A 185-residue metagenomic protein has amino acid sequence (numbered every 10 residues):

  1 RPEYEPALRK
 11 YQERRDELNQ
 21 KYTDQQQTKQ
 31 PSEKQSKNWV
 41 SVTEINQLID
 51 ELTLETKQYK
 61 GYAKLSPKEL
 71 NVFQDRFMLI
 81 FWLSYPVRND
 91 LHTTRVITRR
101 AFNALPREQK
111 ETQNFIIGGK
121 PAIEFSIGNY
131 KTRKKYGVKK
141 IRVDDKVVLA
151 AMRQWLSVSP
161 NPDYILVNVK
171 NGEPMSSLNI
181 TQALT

Functional and structural regions predicted by a protein language model:
R1-E13, V143-D144, I180, L184: Non-catalytic DNA-binding core/recognition domains of DNA-processing enzymes
R1-P2, N71-D75, F81-Q109: A short, glycine-centered helix-capping/turn motif at helix boundaries that positions DNA-contacting or catalytic
E3-A63, K170: Flexible interdomain linker/hinge and immediately adjacent N-terminus of the catalytic tyrosine-recombinase domain
R14-D16, S84-V87, Y130-R133: Short, solvent-exposed loop/turn segments at secondary-structure junctions
V42-D90: Basic, Lys/Arg- and aromatic-enriched nucleic-acid-binding interface segment
Y85, R95, G128, V167-V169: Short His-Asn-centered micro-motif
T94-K146: Conserved tyrosine-mediated DNA breakage-rejoining catalytic core shared by Y-recombinases
K134, K140-T185: Active-site/catalytic core of tyrosine-dependent DNA strand-transfer enzymes
